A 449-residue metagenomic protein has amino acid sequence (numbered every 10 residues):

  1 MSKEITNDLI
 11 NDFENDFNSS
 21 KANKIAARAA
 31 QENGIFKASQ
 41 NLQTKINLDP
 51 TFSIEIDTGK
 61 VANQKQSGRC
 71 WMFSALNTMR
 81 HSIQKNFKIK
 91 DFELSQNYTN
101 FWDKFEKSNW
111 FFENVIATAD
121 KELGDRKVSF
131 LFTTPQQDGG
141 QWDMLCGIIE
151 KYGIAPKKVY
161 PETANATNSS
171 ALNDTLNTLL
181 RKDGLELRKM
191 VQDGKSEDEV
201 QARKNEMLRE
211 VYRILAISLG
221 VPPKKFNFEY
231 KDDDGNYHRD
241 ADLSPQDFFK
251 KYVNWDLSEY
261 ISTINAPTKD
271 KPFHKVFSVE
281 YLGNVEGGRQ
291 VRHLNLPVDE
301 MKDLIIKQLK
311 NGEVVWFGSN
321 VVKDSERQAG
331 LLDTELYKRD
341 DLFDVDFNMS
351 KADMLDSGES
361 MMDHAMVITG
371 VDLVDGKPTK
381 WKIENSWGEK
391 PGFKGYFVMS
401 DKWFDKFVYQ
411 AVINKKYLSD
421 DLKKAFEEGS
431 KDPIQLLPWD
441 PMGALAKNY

Functional and structural regions predicted by a protein language model:
S2-G59: N-terminal regions that are enriched for targeting/export leaders and immediately downstream pro/stem segments
K45-V315, W381, P391-F393, D401 (+1 more regions): Active-site nucleophile-adjacent alpha helix/oxyanion-hole segment immediately C-terminal to the catalytic cysteine
C70, I149, D356-G388: Catalytic nucleophile-His microenvironment captured as a short glycine-rich beta-strand/loop that brackets
F73, F317-N320, T369: Short His-Asn-centered micro-motif
G288-D363: Long, positively charged binding patches that form subdomain-scale interaction surfaces for polyanionic ligands
V291-H293, M301-K307, D353-G358, V367-D372 (+3 more regions): Generic recognition of flexible, low-complexity loop/linker segments
V321-E326, L331-M349, D372-D375, K382-P391 (+1 more regions): Active/binding-pocket-proximal capping segment
V374, T379-Y449: Conserved catalytic-core surface of thiol
